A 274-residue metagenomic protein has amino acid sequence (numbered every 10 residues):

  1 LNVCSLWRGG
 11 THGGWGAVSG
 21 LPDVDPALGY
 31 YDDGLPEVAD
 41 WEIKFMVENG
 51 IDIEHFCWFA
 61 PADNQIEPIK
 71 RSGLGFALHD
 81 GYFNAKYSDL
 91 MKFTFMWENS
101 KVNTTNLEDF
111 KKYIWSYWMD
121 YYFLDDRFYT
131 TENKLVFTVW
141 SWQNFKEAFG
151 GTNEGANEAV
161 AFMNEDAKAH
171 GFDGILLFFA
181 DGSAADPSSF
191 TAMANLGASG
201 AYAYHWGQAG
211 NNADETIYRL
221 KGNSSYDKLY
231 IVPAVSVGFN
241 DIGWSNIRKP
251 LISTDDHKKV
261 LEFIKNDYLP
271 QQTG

Functional and structural regions predicted by a protein language model:
L1-G274: Glycan-processing catalytic domains of CAZymes
